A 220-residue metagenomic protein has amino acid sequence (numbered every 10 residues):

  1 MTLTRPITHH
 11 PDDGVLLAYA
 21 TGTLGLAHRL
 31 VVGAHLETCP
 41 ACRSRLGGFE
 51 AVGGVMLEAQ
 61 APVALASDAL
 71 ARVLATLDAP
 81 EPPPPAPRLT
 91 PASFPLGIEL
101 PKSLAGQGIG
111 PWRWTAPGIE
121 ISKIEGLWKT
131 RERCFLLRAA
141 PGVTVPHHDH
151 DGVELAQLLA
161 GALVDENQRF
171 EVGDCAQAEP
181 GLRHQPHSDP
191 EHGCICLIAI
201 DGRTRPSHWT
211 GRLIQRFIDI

Functional and structural regions predicted by a protein language model:
M1-G14, L26-A27, E37-P40, A51-G108: Positively biased amphipathic helices and basic secretion/translocation or surface-docking motifs that either flank
V32-L36: Sequence/structural segment immediately N-terminal to covalent heme-attachment motifs in c-type and related
L46, V145-H147, E166, H184-P190: Short beta-strand His + acidic residue motifs that chelate non-heme Fe in jelly-roll/DSBH and cupin folds
E120-G126, T130-H150, E179-R183, F217: Conserved short histidine dyad/triad with adjacent acidic residue
A140-V143, D149-D165: Glycine- and acidic-residue-biased ligand/ion/polar-headgroup-sensing regions
D165-Q185: Short acidic-glycine-tyrosine-enriched beta hairpin
L182-P206: Ligand-binding loop in jelly-roll beta-barrel domains
I198, G202-I220: Amphipathic alpha-helical interface segments
